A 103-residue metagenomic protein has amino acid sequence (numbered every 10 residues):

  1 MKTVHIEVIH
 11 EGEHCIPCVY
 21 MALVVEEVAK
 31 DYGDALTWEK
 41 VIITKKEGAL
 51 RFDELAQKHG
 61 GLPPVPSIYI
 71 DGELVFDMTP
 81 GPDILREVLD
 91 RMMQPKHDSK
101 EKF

Functional and structural regions predicted by a protein language model:
M1-V4, H97, E101-F103: N-terminal leader/targeting and pre-domain segments
M1-Y32: Local sequence-structure signature of Cys/Sec-based thiol-disulfide redox active-site neighborhoods
I6, W38-K40: Generic structural signal for residues in well-ordered beta-strands
E11-C15, I42-I43, V75: Short histidine/acidic/glycine/proline-rich micro-motifs that form metal- and phosphate-coordinating active-site loops
V19-L23, L50, P80: Generic recognition of short, well-ordered alpha-helical segments
V41-P63: Thioredoxin-like thiol-disulfide oxidoreductase module
S67: Conserved beta-strand/loop subsegment of P-loop NTPase cores
I70-K100: Non-catalytic, surface beta->alpha helical segment in thiol-disulfide oxidoreductase systems
